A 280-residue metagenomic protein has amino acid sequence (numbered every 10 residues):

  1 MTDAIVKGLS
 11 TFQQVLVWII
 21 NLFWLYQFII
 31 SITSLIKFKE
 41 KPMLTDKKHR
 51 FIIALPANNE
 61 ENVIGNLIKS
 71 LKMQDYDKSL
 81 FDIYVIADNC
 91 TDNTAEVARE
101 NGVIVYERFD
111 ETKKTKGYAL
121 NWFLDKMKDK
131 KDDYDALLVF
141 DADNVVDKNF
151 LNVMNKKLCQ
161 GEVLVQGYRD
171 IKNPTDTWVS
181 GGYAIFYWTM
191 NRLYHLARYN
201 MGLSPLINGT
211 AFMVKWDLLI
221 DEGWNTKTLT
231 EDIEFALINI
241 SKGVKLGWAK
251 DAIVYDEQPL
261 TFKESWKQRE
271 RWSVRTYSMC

Functional and structural regions predicted by a protein language model:
M1-K47: N-terminal membrane-anchoring/stem segments of glycan-assembly enzymes
H49-I52, D82, E234: Cell-envelope/extracellular polymer assembly enzymes that use nucleotide-activated donors
G65, D92-R99, N149: Acidic helix N-cap motif at the loop->helix transition within catalytic regions of sugar-transfer enzymes
K69-L80: Short, acidic, metal-binding catalytic loop of nucleotide-sugar glycosyltransferases
A87-A95, D110-T112, V145: A conserved acidic beta->alpha catalytic loop
E107-K130, K148-T228, W266, E270-C280: Long helical/loop segments within the catalytic core of UDP-sugar-dependent glycosyltransferases, especially the large
K131-V145: Short beta-strand-to-loop acidic/aromatic patch adjacent to the donor-nucleotide binding site
D141-V145, N225, N239: The conserved acidic donor/metal-binding loop of glycosyltransferases
